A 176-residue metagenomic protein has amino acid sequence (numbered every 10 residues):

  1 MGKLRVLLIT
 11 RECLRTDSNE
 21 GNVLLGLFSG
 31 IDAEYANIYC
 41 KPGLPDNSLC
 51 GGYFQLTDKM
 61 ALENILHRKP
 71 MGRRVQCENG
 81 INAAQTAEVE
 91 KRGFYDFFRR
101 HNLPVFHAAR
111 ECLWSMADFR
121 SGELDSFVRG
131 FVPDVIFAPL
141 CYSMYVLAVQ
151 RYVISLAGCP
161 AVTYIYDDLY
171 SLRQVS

Functional and structural regions predicted by a protein language model:
M1-I81, A157: N-terminal subdomain of nucleotide-sugar transferases
V6, V135, I154-L172: Active-site proximal beta-strand in glycosyltransferases
I9, I38, A138-P139, Y164: Short hydrophobic segments within beta-strands
C13-D17, E111-M116, C141, S176: Short, flexible loop segments at the rims of nucleotide/cofactor-binding pockets, characterized by
V23-L27, F127, A148-V153: A short acidic, amphipathic alpha-helical/loop segment
E78-V135: Conserved nucleotide-sugar donor-binding subdomain of glycosyltransferases
A117-R120, Y145-L147, S171-S176: Nucleotide-sugar donor phosphate/pyrophosphate-binding loop at the beta->alpha transition of glycosyltransferases
D125-V146, P160-V162: Short N-terminal targeting/anchoring amphipathic segment
